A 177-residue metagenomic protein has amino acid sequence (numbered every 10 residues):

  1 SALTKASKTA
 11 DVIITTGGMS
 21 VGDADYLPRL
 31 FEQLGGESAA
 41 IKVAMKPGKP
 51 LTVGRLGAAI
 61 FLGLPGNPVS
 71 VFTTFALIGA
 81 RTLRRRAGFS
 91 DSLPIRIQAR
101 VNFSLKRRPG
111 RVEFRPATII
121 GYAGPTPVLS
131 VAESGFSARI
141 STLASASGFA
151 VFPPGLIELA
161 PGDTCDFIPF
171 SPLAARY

Functional and structural regions predicted by a protein language model:
S1-Q33: N-terminal small/polar loop signature for handling phosphorylated ligands or for N-terminal nucleophile
L30-Y177: Flexible glycine/proline-rich
